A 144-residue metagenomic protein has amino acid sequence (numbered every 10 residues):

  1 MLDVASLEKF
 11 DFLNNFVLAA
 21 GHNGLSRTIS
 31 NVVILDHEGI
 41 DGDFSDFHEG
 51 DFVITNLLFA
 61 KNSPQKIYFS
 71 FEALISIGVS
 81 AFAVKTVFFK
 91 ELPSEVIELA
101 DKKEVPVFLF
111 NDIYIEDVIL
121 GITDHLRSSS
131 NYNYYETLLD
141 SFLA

Functional and structural regions predicted by a protein language model:
M1-A144: Alpha-helical/coil-rich non-catalytic "connector" segments in signaling and regulatory proteins
